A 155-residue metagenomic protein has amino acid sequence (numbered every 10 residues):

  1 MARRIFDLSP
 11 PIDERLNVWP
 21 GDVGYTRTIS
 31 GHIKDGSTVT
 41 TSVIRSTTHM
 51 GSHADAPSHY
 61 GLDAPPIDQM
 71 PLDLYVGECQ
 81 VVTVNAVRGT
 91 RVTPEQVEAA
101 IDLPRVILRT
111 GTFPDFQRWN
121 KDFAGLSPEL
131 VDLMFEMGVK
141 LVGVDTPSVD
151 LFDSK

Functional and structural regions predicted by a protein language model:
M1-K155: Active-/binding-site microenvironments in catalytic and ligand-binding cores
